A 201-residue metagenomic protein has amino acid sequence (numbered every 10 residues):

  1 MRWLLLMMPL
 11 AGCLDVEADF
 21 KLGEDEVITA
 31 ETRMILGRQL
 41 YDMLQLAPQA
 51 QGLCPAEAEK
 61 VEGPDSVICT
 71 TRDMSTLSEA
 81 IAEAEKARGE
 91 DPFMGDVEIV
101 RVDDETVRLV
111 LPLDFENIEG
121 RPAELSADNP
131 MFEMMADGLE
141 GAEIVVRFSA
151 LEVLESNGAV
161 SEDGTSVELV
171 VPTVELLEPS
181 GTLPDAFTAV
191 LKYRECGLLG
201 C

Functional and structural regions predicted by a protein language model:
M1-M7: Sec-dependent signal peptide recognition, specifically the positively charged N-region followed immediately by
A18-F20, E26, V146: Buried hydrophobic packing residues in well-ordered domains
L22-D42: Post-signal peptide N-terminal segment of mature Sec-exported envelope proteins
I35-K60: Post-signal-peptide N-terminal segment of Sec-exported extracytoplasmic proteins
V61-C201: Mature, soluble, non-transmembrane domains
